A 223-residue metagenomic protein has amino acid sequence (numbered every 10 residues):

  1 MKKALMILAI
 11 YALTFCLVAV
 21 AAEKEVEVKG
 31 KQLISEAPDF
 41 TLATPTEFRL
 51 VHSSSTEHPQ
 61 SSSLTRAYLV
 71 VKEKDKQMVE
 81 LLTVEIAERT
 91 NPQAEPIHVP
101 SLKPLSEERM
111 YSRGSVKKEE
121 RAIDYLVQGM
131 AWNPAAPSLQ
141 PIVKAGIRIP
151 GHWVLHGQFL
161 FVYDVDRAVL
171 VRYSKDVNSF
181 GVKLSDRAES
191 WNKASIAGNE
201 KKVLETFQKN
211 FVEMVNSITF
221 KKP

Functional and structural regions predicted by a protein language model:
M1-A4: Positively charged n-region of N-terminal signal peptides that target proteins for export
M6, E107, W132, K144 (+4 more regions): Generic surface-pattern signal
I7-C16: Bacterial N-terminal signal peptides
V18-K74, Y163-D164, S179-P223: N-terminal targeting sequences that direct proteins away from the cytosol to non-cytosolic compartments
T56-I196: Conserved polar/disulfide-associated segments of primarily extracytoplasmic proteins
